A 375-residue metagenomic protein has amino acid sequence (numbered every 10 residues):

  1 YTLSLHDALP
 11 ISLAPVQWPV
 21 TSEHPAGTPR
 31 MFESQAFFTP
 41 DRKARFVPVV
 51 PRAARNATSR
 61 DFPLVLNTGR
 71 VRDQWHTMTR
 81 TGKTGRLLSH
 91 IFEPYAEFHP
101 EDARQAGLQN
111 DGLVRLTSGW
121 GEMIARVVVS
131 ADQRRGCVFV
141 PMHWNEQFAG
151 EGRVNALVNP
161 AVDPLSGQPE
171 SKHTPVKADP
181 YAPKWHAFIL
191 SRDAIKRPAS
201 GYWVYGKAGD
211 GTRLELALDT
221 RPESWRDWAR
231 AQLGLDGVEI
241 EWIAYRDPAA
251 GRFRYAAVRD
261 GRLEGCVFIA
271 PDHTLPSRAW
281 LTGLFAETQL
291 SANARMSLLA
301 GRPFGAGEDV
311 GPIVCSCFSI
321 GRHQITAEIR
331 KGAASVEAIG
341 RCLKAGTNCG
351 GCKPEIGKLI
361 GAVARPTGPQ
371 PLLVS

Functional and structural regions predicted by a protein language model:
L3-R86: Long, low-complexity segments enriched in small/aliphatic residues
L3-S12, T81-E97, E101-E239, A244-P248: Long, contiguous, secondary-structure-rich segments that constitute the structural scaffold of globular domains
F37, R42-A44, P51-A53, G69-D73 (+9 more regions): Short, glycine-/Ser/Thr-/acidic-enriched flexible segments
V154-D179, L290-H323: Cysteine/selenocysteine-centered motifs that mediate thiol-based redox chemistry or coordinate metal-sulfur cofactors
D210-S297: C-terminal catalytic lobe of FAD-dependent flavoproteins
G301-V314, R330-N348: Immediate flanking context of iron-sulfur cluster ligation sites
G311-H323, R341-G361: Local cysteine-cluster metal-coordination motifs and their immediate loop/turn environment, predominantly Fe-S cluster
A364-S375: Intrinsic disorder at enzyme termini
